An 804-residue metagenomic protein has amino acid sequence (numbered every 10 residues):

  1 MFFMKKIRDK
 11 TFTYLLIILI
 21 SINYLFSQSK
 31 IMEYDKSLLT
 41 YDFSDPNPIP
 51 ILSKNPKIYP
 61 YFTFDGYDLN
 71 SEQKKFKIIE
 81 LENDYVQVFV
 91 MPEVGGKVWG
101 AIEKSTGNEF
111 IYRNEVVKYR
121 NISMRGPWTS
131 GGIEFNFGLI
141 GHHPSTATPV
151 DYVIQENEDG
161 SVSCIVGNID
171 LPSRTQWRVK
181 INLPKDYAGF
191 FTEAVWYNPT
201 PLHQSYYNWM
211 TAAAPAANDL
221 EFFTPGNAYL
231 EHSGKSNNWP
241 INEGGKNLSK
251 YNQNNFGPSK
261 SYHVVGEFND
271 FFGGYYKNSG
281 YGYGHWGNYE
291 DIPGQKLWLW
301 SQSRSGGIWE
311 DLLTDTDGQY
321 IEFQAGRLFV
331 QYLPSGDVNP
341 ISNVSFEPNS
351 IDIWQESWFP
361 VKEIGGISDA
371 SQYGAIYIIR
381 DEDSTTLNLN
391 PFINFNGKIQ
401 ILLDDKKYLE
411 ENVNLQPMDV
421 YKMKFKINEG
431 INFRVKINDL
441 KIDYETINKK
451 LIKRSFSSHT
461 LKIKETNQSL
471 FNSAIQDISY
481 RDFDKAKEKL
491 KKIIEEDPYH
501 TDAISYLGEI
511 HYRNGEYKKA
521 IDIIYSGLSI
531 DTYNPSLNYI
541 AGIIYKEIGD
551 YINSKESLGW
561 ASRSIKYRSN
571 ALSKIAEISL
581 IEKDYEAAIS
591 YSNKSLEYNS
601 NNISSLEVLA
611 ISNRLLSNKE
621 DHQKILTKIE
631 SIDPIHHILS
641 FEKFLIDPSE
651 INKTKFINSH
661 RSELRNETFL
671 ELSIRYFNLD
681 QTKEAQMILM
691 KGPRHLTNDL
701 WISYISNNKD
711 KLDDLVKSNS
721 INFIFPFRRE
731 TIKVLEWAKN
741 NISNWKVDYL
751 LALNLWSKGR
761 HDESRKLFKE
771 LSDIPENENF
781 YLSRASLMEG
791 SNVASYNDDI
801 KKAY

Functional and structural regions predicted by a protein language model:
M32-D42, I79, K97-G100, N108 (+3 more regions): A contiguous, surface-exposed recognition patch within enzymatic or periplasmic domains that forms
P48-K74, I78-E82, S130-A188, W309-V344 (+1 more regions): Extended, loop-rich substrate-binding clefts of extracytoplasmic carbohydrate-active enzymes
L81-E82, V88-G107, V166-A217, E356: Acidic, contiguous internal or C-terminal segments within carbohydrate-active enzymes that form a structured patch used
I367-E465, H637-L639, L700-I721, F727: Long, contiguous interaction/recruitment modules in multidomain scaffold/adaptor proteins
K450-F471, F656-R665, L735-S743: TPR-adjacent "capping" and linker segments in tetratricopeptide-repeat scaffold/adaptor proteins
Q468, D502, S536, N570 (+7 more regions): Start-of-helix register in tetratricopeptide repeats
Y506, I540, K574, V608 (+5 more regions): Canonical tetratricopeptide repeat
A520-S526, K555-W560, A587-K594, K619-S631 (+6 more regions): Alpha-helical repeat scaffolds
